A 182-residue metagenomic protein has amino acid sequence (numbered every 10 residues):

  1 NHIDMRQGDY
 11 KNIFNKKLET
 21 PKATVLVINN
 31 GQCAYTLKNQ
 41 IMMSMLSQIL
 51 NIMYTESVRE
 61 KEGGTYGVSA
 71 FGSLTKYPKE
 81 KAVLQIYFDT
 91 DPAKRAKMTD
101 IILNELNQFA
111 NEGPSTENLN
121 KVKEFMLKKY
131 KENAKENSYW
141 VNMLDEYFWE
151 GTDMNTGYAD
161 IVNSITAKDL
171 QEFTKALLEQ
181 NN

Functional and structural regions predicted by a protein language model:
N1-M53, S57: His/Glu-based metal-binding/catalytic segments typifying zinc-dependent metallopeptidases
N15-E19, T75-P78, A176-L177: Replace "in large, NTP-powered and nucleic-acid-processing enzymes" with "in large, NTP-powered factors and other
K22-Q40, R59-S164, N181-N182: M16 family metallopeptidases and their MPP-like homologs
Q171-N182: Bilobed periplasmic-binding protein-like "clamshell/Venus-flytrap" ligand-binding domains
